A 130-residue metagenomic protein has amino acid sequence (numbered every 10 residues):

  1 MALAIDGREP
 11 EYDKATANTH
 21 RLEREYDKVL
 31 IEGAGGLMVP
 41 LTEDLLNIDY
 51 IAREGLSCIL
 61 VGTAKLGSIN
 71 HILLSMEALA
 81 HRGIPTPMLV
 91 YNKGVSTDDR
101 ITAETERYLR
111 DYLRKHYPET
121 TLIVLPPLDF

Functional and structural regions predicted by a protein language model:
M1-L45, A52, A64-L73, E77-A78 (+4 more regions): ATP-dependent carboxylate-amine ligase catalytic core
V29-I31, G83-T86: Short, structured loop/turn "capping" segments at alpha-beta junctions
I48, T102-R107: Short, surface-exposed alpha-helical segments at coil->helix boundaries
E54-S57, I84-T86: Short glycine-/polar-rich loops that comprise or flank the Walker A/P-loop and associated switch/sensor motifs
I59-G62, P87-K93: Short internal beta-strands
E77-L79, T105-Y108: Short, hinge-like loop/turn segments at secondary-structure boundaries
T86-M88, T120-I123: Residue-level recognition of the N-termini of beta-strands and the immediately preceding loop/turn
